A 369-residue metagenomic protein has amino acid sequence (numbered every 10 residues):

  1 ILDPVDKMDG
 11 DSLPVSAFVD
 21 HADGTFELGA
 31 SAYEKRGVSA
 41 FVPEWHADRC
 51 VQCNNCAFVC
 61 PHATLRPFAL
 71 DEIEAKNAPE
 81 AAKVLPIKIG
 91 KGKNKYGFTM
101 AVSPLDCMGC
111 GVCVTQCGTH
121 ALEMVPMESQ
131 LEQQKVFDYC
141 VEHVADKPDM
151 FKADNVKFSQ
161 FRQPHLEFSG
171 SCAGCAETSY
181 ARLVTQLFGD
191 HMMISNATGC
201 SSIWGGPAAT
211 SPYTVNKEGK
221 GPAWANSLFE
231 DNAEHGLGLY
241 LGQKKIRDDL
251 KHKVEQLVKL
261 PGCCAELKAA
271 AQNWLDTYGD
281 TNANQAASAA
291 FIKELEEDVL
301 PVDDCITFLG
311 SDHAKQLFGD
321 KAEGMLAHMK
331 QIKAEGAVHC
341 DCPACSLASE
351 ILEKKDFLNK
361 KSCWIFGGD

Functional and structural regions predicted by a protein language model:
I1-C107, V114-M193, A197-W274, G279 (+3 more regions): Ferredoxin-type iron-sulfur electron-transfer modules and their immediate structural context
V102, T198, C340-D341, G368: Single, functionally critical "micro-switch" positions that shape active/binding sites and transmembrane helices
A173-A176, I306, D341-S346: Secreted/luminal cysteine- and crosslink-motif detector
A269, A290, I365-D369: DG-centered beta-turn motif at the end of beta-strands
Q272-F318: Aromatic-anchored, charged helix-turn/loop surface patch used as a conserved interaction hotspot
E323-L352: Amphipathic alpha-helical binding modules
F357-L358: Extracellular/periplasmic catalytic domains that process cell-envelope and extracellular macromolecules
